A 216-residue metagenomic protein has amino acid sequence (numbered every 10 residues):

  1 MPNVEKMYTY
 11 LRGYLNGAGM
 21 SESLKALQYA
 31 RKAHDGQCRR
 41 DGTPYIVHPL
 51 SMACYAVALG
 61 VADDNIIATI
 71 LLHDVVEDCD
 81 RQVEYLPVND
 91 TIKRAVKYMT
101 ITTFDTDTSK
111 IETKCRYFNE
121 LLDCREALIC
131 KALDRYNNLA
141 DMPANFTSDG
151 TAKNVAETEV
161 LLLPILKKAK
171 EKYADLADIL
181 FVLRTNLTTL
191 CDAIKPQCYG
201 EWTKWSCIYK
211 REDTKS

Functional and structural regions predicted by a protein language model:
M1-S216: Active-site helical microenvironments for divalent-metal-assisted chemistry
